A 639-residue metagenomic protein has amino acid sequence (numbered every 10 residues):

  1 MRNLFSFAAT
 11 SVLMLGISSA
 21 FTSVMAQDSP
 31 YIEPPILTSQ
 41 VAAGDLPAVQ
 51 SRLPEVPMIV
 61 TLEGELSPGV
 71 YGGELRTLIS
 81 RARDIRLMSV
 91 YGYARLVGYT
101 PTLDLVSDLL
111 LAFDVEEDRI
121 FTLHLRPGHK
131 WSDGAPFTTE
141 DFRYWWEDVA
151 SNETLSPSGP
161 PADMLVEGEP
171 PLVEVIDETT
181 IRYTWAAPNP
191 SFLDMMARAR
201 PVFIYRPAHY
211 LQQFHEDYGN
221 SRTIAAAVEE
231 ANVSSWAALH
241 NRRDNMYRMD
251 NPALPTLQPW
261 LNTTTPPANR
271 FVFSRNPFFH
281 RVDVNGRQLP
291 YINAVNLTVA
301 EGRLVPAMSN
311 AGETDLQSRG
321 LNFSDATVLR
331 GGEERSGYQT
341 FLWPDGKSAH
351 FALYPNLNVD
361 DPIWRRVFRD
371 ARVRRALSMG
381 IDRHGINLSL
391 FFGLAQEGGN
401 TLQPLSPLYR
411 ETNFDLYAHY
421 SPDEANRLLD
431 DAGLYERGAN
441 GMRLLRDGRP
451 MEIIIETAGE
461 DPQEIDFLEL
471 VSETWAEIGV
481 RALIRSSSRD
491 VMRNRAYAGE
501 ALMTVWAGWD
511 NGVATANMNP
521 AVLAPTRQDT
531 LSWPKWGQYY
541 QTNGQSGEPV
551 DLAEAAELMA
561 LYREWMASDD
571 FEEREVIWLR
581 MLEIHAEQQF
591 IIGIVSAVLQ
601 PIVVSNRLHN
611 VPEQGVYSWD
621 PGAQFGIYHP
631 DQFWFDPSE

Functional and structural regions predicted by a protein language model:
S39-E117, E147: N-terminal lobe/hinge region of extracytoplasmic solute-binding protein
M58, A208, L254, W260-F271 (+6 more regions): Detector for C-terminal structural segments
E63-V90, L109, F192-P201, W364-R366 (+3 more regions): A structural "hinge/loop" feature
G72-R81, I120-H124, F142-W145, I181-Y183 (+4 more regions): Short, well-ordered beta-strand elements
L111-S156, R182, M308, V367-R369: Aromatic- and charge-enriched surface segment that lines or borders ligand/interaction sites
R126, Y247-N251, F278-R330, R375 (+3 more regions): Ligand-site clamp/hinge motif
V149, E153-G159, V173-E174, L261-S274 (+4 more regions): Extracellular/periplasmic solute-recognition and catalytic clefts
A162-H240: Surface-exposed binding/hinge segments that line and control ligand-binding clefts or catalytic entry sites
